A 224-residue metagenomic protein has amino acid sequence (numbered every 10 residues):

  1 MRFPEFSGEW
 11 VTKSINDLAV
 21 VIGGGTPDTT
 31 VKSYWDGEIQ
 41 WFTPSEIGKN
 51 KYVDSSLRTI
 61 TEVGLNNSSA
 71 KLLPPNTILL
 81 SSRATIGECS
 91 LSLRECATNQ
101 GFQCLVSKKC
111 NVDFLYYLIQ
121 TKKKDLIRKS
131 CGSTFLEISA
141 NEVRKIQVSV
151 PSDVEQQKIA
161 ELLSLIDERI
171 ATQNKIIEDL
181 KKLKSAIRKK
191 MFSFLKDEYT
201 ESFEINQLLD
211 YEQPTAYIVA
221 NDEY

Functional and structural regions predicted by a protein language model:
M1-G8, L165, T172-I205: Short amphipathic coiled-coil heptad-repeat segments
R2-G25, K145, F194-A216: Non-catalytic DNA-recognition/assembly elements of restriction-modification systems
N16-A19, T29-G64, N206-E212, A216-Y224: DNA target-recognition patches
G25, G37-E38, T43-S45, Y52-Q120 (+1 more regions): A short beta-sheet element
A84, L162-S164, E168: Short, surface-exposed secondary-structure boundary micro-motifs
I119-V148: Specificity-determining recognition surfaces
